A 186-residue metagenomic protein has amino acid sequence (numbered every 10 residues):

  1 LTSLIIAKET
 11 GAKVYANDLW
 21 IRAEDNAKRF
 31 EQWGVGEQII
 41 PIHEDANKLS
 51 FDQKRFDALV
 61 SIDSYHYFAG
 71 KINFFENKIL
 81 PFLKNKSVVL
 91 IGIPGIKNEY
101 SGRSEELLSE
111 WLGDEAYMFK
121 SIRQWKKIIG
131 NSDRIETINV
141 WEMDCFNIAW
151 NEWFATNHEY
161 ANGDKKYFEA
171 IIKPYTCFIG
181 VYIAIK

Functional and structural regions predicted by a protein language model:
L1-K48: Class I SAM-dependent methyltransferase SAM/SAH-binding core
E44-L59: A short acidic, Gly/Pro-enriched loop at the edge of an enzyme's catalytic core that lines a small-molecule cofactor
D57-I72: A short SAM/SAH-binding and catalytic strip from SAM-dependent methyltransferases
I72-V88: A short glycine-rich, Lys/Arg-flanked "PGG" loop and its adjoining helix->strand segment in the class I
V89, P94-Y100, W141-F146: Short "lid" loop at the C-terminus of a central beta-strand within the Rossmann-like core of SAM-dependent
I93-A116: Short, glycine-/aromatic-enriched active-site segment of Class I SAM-dependent methyltransferases
A116-D133, N139: Short alpha-helix
N139-K186: Conserved Class I S-adenosyl-L-methionine
